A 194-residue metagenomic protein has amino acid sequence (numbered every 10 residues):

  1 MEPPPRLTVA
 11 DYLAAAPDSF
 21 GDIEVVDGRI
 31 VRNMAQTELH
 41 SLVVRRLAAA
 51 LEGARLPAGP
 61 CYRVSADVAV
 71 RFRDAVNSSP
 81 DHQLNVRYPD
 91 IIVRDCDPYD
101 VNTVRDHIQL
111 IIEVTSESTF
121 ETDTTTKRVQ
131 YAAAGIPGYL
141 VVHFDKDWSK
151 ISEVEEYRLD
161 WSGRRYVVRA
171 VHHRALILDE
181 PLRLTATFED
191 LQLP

Functional and structural regions predicted by a protein language model:
M1-P194: Gly/Pro/Ser/Thr-rich low-complexity, intrinsically disordered segments predominantly at protein N-termini
